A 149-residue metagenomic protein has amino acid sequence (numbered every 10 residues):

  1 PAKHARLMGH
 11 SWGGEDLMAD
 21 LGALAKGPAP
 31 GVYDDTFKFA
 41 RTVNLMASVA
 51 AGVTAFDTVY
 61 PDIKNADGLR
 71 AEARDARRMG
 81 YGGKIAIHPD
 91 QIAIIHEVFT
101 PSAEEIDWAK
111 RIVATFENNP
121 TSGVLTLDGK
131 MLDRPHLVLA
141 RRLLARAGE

Functional and structural regions predicted by a protein language model:
P1-E149: Expand to "…catalyze enediolate/carbanion chemistry for C-C bond making/breaking, isomerization, decarboxylation
